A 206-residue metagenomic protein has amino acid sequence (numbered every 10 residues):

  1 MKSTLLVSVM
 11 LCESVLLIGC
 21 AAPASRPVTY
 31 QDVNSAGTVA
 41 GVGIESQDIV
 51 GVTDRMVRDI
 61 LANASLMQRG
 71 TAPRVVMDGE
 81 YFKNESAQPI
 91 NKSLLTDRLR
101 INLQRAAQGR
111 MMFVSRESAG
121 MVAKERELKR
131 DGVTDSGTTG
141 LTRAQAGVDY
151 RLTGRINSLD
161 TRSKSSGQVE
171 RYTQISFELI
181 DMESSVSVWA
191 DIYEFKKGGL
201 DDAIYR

Functional and structural regions predicted by a protein language model:
M1-T4: Positively charged n-region of N-terminal signal peptides that target proteins for export
S8-L17: Bacterial N-terminal signal peptides
L17-V39, Y205-R206: Bacterial Sec signal peptide processing site at the extreme N-terminus
A21-A24, V28, D149-G199, A203: Amphipathic beta-strand/beta-sheet edge segments enriched in Tyr/Trp
Y30-I44, R74-E85: Acidic/histidine-rich, surface-exposed loop or edge segments in extracytoplasmic proteins
G43-D54, P89-L94, E170: Soluble non-cytosolic domains of exported or imported proteins
R55, D59, N63-V133, M182 (+1 more regions): N-terminal segment of the mature soluble domain
R55, D59-I60, R74-E80, V133-R162: A short, hydrophobic beta-strand-centered structural micro-motif
